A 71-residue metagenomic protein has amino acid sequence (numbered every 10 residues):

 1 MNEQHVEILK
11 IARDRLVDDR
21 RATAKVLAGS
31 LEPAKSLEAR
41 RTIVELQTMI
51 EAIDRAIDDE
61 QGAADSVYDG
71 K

Functional and structural regions predicted by a protein language model:
M1-N2, Y68-K71: Short intrinsically disordered terminal tails
M1-V17: Short, charge/polar-rich alpha-helical segments
A12, A22, V26-Y68: Short, charge-rich amphipathic interface segments used for partner binding and complex assembly
